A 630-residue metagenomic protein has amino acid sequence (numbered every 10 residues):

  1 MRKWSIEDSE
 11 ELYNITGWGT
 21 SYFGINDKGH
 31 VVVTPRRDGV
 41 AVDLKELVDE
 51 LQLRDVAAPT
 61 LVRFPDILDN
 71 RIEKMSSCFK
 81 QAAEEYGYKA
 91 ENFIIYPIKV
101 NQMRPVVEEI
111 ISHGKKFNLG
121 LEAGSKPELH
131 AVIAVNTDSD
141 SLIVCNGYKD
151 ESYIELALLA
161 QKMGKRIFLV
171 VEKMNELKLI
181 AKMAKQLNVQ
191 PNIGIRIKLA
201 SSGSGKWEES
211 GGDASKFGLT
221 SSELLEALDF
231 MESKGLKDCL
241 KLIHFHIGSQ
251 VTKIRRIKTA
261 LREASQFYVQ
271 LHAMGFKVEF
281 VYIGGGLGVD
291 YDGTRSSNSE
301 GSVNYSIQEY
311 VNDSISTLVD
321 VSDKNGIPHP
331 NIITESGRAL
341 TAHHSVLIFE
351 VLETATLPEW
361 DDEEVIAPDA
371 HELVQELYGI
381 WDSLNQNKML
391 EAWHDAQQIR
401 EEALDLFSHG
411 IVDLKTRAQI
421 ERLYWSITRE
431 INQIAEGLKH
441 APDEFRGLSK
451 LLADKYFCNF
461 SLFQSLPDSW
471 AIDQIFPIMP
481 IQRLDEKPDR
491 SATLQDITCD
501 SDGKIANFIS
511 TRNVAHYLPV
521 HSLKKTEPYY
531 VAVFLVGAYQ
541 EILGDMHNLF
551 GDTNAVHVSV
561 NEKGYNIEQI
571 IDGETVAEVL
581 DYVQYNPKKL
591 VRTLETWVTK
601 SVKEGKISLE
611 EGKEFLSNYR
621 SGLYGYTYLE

Functional and structural regions predicted by a protein language model:
M1-V31: Charged, compositionally biased N-terminal leader segments and the immediate start of the first structured element
E7-S9, E73-Q81, R104-E109, L129-H130 (+5 more regions): Short alpha-helical segments and helix-capping/turn motifs at coil-helix boundaries
T20, I25-Q102: Low-complexity, highly charged intrinsically disordered N-terminal segments that act as targeting/localization
H30, D38, I67, N101-M103 (+15 more regions): Short, glycine-/Ser/Thr-/acidic-enriched flexible segments
A58, V62, E84-K89, M274-V278 (+1 more regions): Flexible, glycine/charged-enriched surface loops at secondary-structure junctions
D66-K74, E226, E263, D313: A non-catalytic, amphipathic alpha-helix used as a structural packing/dimerization or gating element in enzyme scaffolds
G87-Y282, L287-V289, G293, N304-E309 (+2 more regions): Active-site-proximal beta-alpha core segment in soluble small-molecule metabolic enzymes
Y305, D313-I315, V319-E630: Charged (often Lys/Glu-rich) extended helix/loop segments that serve as interaction or gating elements
